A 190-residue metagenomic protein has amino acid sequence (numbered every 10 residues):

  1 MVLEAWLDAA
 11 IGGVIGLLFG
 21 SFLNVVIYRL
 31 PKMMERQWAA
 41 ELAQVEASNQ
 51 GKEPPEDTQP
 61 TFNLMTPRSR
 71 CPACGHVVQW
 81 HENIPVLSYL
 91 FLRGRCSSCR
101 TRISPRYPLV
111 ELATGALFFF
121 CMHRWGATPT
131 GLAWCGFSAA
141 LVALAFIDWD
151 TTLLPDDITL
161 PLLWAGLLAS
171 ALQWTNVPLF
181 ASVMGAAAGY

Functional and structural regions predicted by a protein language model:
M1-F22, F118-H123, G166-W174: Hydrophobic alpha-helical transmembrane segments
G12, T130-Y190: Functional transmembrane core segments of multi-pass inner-membrane proteins
F19-F22, V26, E41: Intrinsically disordered, low-complexity, positively charged segments
N24-R29, R93-S98, L141-L153: C-terminal ends of transmembrane helices
Y28-R106: Membrane-proximal soluble regions of multi-pass membrane proteins
G115: Conserved Radical SAM active-site core
H123-T130: Transmembrane helix-loop-helix
